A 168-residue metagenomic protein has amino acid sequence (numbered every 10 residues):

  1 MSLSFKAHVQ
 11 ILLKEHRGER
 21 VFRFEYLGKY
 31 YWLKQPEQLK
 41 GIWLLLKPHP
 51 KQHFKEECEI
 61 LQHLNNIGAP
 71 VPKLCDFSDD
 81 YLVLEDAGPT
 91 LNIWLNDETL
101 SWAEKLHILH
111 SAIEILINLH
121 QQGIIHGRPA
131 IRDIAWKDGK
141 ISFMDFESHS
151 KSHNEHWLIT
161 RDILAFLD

Functional and structural regions predicted by a protein language model:
M1-V9: A short, low-complexity linker immediately N-terminal to eukaryotic Hanks-type protein kinase catalytic domains
H8-K55: ATP-binding glycine-rich loop module of kinase domains
E37, P50-F54, C58, N65 (+1 more regions): Conserved structural core of kinase catalytic domains
L45-L46, D97-S101, E147-E155: Short helix/strand-bridging catalytic loops that position acidic/His residues to coordinate divalent metals and engage
L64, A112-L119: Conserved hydrophobic alpha-helix
G88, I131, S148: Short, glycine/acidic-enriched loop or turn micro-motifs at the edges of active sites
Q121-D133: Catalytic-loop of the protein kinase fold
K137, I141-D168: C-lobe/activation-segment region of protein kinase-like
